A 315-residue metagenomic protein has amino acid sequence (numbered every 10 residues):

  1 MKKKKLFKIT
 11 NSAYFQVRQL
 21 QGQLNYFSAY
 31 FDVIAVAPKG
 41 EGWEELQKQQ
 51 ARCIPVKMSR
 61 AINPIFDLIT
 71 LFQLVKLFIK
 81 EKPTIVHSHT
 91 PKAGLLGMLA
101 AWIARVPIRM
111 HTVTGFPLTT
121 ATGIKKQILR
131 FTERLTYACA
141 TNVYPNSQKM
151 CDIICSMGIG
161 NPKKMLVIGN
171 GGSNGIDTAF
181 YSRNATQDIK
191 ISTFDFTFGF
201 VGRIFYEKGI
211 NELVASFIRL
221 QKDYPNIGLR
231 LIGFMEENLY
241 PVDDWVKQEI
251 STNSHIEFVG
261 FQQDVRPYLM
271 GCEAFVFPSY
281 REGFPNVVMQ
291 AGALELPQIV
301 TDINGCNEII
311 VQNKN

Functional and structural regions predicted by a protein language model:
K8-F66, G158, M165, E237: N-terminal strand-loop element at the rim of the active site of nucleotide-sugar-dependent glycosyltransferases
F15-Q19, I65-F72, P107-I108, P117-C139: Nucleotide-sugar donor phosphate/pyrophosphate-binding loop at the beta->alpha transition of glycosyltransferases
V17-G22, F196, F200-R219: A conserved mid-protein helix/loop that constitutes part of the nucleotide-sugar donor-binding site
W43-Q47, R230-H255, V259: Short, structured helix-loop element that forms part of the nucleotide-activated donor/catalytic region
I54, R134, A138-N184: Donor nucleotide-sugar binding/catalytic pocket of nucleotide-sugar-dependent glycosyltransferases
S88-G94: Short His-centered aromatic/hydrophobic patch
F261, Y280: Aromatic "clamp/platform" in nucleotide-sugar-dependent glycosyltransferases that forms part of the donor/acceptor
P297-V300, I310: Short hydrophobic beta-strand element within catalytic cores of glycosyltransferases and related nucleotide-activated
